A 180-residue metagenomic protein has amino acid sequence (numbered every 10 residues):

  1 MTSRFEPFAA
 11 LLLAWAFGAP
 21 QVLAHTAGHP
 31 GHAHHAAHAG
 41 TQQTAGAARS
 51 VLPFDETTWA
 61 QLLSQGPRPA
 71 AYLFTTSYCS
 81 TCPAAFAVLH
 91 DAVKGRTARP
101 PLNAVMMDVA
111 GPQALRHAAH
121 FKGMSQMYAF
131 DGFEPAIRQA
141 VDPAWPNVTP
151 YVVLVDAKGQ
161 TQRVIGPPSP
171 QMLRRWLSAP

Functional and structural regions predicted by a protein language model:
M1-P53, Q160-R163, R174-R175, P180: N-terminal targeting signals for export/organelle localization
A48-P69: A short beta-strand-turn-helix
S64-S80: Short active-site neighborhood of thiol/selenol oxidoreductases, capturing the structured segment around
C79-P83, V152: The canonical Cys-X-X-Cys-His
P83-R96: Typically the conserved alpha-helix immediately C-terminal to a functionally engaged Cys/Sec in thioredoxin-like
R99-A114, G123-F133: Thiol-based oxidoreductase modules, predominantly thioredoxin-like and allied folds used for disulfide exchange
P112-Q126, Q139-N147: Structural alpha/beta surface segment adjacent to cysteine/selenocysteine redox centers across thiol/disulfide enzymes
D131-W176: Thiol/disulfide oxidoreductase modules built on the thioredoxin-like
